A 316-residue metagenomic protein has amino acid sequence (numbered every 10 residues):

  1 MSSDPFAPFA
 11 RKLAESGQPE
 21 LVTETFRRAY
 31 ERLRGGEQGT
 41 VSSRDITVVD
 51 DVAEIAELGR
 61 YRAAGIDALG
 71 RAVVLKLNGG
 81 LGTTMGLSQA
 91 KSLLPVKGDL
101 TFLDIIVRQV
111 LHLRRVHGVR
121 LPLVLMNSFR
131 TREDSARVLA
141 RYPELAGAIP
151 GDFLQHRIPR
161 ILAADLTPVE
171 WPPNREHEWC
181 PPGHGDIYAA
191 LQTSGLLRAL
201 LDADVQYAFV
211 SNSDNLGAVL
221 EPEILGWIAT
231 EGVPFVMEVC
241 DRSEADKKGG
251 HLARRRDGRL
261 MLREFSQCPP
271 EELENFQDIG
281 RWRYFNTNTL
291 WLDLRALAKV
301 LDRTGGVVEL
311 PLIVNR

Functional and structural regions predicted by a protein language model:
M1-E57, I66: Low-complexity, highly charged intrinsically disordered N-terminal segments that act as targeting/localization
V49-V73, T84-A298, D302-R316: Domain-scale recognition of functional cores that engage charged ligands
L75-G80: ATP phosphate-binding P-loop of adenylate-forming
